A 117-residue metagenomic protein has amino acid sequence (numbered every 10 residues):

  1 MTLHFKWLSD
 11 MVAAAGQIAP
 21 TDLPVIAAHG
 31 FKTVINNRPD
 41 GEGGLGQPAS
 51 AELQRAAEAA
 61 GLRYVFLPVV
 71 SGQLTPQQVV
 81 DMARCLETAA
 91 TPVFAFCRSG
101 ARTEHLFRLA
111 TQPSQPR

Functional and structural regions predicted by a protein language model:
M1-F94, R102-R117: Cys-dependent protein tyrosine phosphatase-like superfamily
C97: Short cysteine clusters
